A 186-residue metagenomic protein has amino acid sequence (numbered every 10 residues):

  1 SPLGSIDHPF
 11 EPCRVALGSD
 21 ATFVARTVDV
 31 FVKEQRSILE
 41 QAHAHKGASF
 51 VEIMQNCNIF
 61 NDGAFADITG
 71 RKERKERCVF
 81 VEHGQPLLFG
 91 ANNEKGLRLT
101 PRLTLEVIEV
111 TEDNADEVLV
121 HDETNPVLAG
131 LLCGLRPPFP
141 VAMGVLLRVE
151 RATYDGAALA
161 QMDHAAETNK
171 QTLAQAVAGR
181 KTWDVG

Functional and structural regions predicted by a protein language model:
S1-A42: Conserved thiamine diphosphate
I6-C13, V51, N56-C57, D62 (+2 more regions): Aromatic-enriched hydrophobic runs in primary sequence
R14, T22-A25, A48-F50, V141-V145: Structural motif
L17-A21, L39, H43-K46, L135-R136 (+2 more regions): Structural signal for hydrophobic packing residues in well-ordered secondary-structure cores of soluble enzyme domains
A25-F80: ATP/pyrophosphate-binding catalytic subdomain of soluble kinases
I59-G186: Flexible, low-complexity linker and terminal segments
